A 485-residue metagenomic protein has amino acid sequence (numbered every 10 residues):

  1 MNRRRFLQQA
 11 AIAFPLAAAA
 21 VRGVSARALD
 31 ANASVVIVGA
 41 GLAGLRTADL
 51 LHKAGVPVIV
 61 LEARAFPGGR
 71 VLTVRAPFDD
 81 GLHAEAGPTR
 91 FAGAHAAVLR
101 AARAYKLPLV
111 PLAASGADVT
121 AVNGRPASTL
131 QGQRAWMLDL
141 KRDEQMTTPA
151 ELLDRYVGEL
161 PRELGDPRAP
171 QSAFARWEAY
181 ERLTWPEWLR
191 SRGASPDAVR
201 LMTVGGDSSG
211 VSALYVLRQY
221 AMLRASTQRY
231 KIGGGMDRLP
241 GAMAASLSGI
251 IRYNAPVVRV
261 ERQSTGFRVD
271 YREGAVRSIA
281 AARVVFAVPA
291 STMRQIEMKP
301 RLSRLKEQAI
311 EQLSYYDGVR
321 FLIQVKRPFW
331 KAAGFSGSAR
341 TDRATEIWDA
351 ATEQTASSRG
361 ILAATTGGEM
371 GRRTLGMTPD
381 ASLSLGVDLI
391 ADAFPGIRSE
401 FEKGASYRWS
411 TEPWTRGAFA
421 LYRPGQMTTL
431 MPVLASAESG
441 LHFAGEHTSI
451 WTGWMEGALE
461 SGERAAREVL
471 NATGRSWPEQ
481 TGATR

Functional and structural regions predicted by a protein language model:
N2-R485: FAD-dinucleotide binding site
